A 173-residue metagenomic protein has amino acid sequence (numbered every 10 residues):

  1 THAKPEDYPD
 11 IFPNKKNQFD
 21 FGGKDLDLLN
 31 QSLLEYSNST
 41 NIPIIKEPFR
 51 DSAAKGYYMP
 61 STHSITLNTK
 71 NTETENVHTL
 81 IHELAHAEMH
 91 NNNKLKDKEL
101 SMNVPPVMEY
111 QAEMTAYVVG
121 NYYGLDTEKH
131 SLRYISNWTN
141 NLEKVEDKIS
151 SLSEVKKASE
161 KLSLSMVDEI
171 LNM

Functional and structural regions predicted by a protein language model:
T1-N71: Contiguous, non-catalytic segments that form substrate-binding/exosite surfaces or channel walls
E35-P60, V77, E143-E169: Extended, non-globular alpha-helical segments
N38, I42, T72, A85-K94 (+1 more regions): Short helix-capping and hinge/turn segments at secondary-structure transitions, especially at repeat and domain
H63-T79, M102-V107: Short pre-active-site segment immediately N-terminal to the catalytic Zn-binding motif
H78-N91, A112: Active-site recognition of the HExxH zinc-binding catalytic motif
N93-S101: Substrate-binding clefts and substrate-entry loops adjacent to catalytic sites of polymer-processing enzymes acting on
N103-V104, Y117-M173: Long, well-structured alpha-helical subdomains associated with metal-dependent extracellular/ecto-lumenal hydrolases
M108-Q111, T115: C-terminal catalytic core of tyrosine-transesterase DNA break-rejoin enzymes
